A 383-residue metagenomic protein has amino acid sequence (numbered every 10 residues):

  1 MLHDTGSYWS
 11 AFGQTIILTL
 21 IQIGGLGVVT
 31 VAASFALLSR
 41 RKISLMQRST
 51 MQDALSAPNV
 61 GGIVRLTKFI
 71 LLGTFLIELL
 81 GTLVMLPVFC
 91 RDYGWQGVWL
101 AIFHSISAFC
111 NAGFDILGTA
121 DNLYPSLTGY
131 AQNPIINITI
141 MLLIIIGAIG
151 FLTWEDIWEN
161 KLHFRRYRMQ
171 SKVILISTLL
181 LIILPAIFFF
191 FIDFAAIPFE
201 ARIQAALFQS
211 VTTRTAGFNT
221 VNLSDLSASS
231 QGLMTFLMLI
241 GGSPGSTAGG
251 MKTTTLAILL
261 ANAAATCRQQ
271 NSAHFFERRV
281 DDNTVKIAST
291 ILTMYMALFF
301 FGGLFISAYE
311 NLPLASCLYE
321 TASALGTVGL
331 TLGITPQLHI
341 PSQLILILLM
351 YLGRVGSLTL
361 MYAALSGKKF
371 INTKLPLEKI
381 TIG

Functional and structural regions predicted by a protein language model:
M1-G383: Membrane-proximal intracellular helices of multi-pass ion channels
